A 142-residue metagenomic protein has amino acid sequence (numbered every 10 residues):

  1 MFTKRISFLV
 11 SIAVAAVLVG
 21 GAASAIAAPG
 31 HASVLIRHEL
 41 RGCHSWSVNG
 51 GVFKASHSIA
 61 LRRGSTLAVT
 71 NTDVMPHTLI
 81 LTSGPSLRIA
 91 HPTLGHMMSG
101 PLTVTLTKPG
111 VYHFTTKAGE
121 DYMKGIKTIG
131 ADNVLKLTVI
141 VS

Functional and structural regions predicted by a protein language model:
F2-V10: Bacterial N-terminal signal peptides that target proteins for export
S11-G20: Bacterial N-terminal signal peptides
V19-S33: C-terminal region of N-terminal signal peptides and the immediate post-cleavage residues of exported proteins
G30-G42, L94-S142: Extracellular/periplasmic metallocenter environments
G30-T66: N-terminal edge beta-strand
A55-I80, P101-K108, H113: Beta-strand cores of secreted/periplasmic/IMS beta-sandwich domains, seen most often in copper-related folds
T82-R88: Change "in extracellular beta-sheet-rich domains … of secreted and cell-surface proteins" to "in beta-sheet-rich domains
